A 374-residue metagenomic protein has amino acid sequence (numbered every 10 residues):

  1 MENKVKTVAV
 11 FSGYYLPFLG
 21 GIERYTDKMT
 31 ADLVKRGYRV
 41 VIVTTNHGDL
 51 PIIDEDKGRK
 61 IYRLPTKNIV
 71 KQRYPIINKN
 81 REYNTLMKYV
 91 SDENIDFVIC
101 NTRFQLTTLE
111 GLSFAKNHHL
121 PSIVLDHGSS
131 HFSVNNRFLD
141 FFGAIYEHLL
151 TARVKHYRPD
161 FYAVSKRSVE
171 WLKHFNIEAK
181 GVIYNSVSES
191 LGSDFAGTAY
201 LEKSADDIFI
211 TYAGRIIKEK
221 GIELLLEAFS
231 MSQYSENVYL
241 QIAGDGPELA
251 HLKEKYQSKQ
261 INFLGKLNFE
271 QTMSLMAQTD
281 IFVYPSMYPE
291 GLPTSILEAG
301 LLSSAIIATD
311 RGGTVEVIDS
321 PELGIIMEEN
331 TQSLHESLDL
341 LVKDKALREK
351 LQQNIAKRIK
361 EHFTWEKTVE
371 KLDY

Functional and structural regions predicted by a protein language model:
P121, S130-R153: Nucleotide-sugar donor phosphate/pyrophosphate-binding loop at the beta->alpha transition of glycosyltransferases
H148-G181, V187-L191, H251: A short, active-site helix/loop in glycosyltransferases that binds the activated sugar's phosphate group
Y162, V187, E202-K220, L226-S230 (+1 more regions): Conserved donor-binding/catalytic core segment of Leloir-type glycosyltransferases
A250-E270: Nucleotide-activated donor-binding/catalytic signature segment of Leloir-type glycosyltransferases, i.e., the conserved
K266-L267, S274-T279: Short alpha-helical donor nucleotide-sugar binding micro-motif in glycosyltransferases
A277-G291, S304: Acidic donor-binding loop of glycosyltransferase active sites
I296, A305-A308: Short hydrophobic beta-strand element within catalytic cores of glycosyltransferases and related nucleotide-activated
S320-Q332, L340-A346: Conserved acidic donor-binding segment of nucleotide-sugar-dependent glycosyltransferases
